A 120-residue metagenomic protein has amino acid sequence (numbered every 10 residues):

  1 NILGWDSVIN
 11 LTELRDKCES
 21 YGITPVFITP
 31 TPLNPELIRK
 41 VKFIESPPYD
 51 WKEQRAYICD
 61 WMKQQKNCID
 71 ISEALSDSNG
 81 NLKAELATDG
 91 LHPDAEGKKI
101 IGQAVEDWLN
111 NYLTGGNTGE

Functional and structural regions predicted by a protein language model:
N1-D6, I44-D50, D89-H92: The substrate-binding groove and active-site-proximal loops of carbohydrate-active enzymes, especially glycoside
N1-I2, T31-P35, E73-D77, L91: Solvent-exposed loop/turn segments at secondary-structure junctions within structured extracellular/periplasmic domains
L11, Y21, P32-E73: Substrate-gating cap/lid alpha-helix
L14-C18: Hydrophobic positions in alpha-helices of CheY-like receiver
E19-P25: A short helix->loop->beta-strand "cap" motif at the edges of active sites that frequently abuts
F27-T29: Structural beta-sheet core signal
A56, D60-N67, A84-E120: Histidine-centered active-site loop/cap adjacent to the catalytic His in serine esterases/O-acetyl transfer systems
S76-A84: Short, flexible, mixed-charge acidic loops at enzyme active sites
